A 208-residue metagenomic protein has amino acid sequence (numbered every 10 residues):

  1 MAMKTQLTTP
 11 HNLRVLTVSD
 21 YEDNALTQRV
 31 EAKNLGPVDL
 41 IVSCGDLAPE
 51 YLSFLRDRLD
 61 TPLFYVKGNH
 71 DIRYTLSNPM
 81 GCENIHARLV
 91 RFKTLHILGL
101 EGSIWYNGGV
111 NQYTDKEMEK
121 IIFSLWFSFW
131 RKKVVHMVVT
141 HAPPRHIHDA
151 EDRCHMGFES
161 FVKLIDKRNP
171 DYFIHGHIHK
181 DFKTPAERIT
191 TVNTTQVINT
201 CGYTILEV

Functional and structural regions predicted by a protein language model:
M1-R56, F127, R131-V134: N-terminal active-site segment of His-dependent metallophosphoesterases
A2-N12, V18, T27-R29, L76 (+5 more regions): Binuclear metal-dependent phosphoesterase catalytic core
R14, P62-F64, E83, H96 (+1 more regions): Conserved beta-strand segments of alpha/beta enzyme cores
T17-A25, D71-M156, G202: Conserved catalytic scaffold of divalent metal-dependent phosphoesterases
T17-S19, L40-D46, F64-N69, I85 (+4 more regions): Active-site neighborhood of phospho(di)ester-bond hydrolases with catalytic His/Asp-centered motifs
E22-L26, L47-S53, N69-T75, W105-G109 (+3 more regions): Active-site environment of divalent metal-dependent phosphoester hydrolases
R58-D60, M80, V192-N193: Short, structured coil segments at secondary-structure junctions
L59-H70, F158-F161: A short, gly/pro- and small-residue-rich
